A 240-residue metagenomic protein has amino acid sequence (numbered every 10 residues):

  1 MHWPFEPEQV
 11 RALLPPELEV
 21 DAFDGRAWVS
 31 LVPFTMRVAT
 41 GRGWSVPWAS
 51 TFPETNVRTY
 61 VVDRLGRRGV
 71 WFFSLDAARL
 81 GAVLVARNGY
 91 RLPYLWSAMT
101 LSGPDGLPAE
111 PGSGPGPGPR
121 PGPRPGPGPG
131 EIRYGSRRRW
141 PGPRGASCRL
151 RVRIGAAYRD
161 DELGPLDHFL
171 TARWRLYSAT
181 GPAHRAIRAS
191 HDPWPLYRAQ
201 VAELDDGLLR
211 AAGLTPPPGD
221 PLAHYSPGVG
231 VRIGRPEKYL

Functional and structural regions predicted by a protein language model:
M1-E8, G43, D167-Y177: Short N-terminal helix-initiation segments at or just after the protein's N-terminus
M1-G41, W194-L204, P217, Y225-G228 (+1 more regions): N-terminal domain-onset segments
D21-G25, G43, F52, G81-V83 (+1 more regions): Short, surface-exposed linear patches
D24-A27, V32-L65: Long, hydrophobic/aromatic-enriched structural stretches that serve as scaffold segments
N56-L240: Internal, well-folded beta-alpha domain core
